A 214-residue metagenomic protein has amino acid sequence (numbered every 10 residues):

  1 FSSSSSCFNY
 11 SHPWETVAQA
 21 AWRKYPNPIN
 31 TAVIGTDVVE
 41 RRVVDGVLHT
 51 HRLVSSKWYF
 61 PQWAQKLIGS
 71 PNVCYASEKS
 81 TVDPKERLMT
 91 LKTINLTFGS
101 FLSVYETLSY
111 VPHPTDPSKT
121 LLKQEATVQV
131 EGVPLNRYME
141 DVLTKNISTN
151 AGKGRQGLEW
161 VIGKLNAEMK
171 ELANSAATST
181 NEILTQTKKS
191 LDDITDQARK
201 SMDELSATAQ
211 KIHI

Functional and structural regions predicted by a protein language model:
F1-F60, S70: Hydrophobic ligand-binding cavity/cleft-lining segments
S3-C7, E15, L67-S70, V82-I214: Terminal "cap-and-tail" regions of soluble proteins that handle hydrophobic small molecules
V33, Y75-S77, Y105: Short edge beta-strand segments in beta-sheet-rich domains
V39-T97: Glycine-rich portal/gate segments that line the openings of hydrophobic small-molecule binding cavities
